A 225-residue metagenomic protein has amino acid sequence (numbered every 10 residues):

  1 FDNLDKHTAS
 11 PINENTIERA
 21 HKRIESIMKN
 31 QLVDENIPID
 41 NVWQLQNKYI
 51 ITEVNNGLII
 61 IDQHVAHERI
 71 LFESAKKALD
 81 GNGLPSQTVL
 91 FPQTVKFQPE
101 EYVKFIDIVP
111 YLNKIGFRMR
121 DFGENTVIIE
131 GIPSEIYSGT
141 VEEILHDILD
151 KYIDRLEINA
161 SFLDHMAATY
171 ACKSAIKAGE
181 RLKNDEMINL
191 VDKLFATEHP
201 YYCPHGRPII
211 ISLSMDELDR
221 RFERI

Functional and structural regions predicted by a protein language model:
F1-I225: Extended, charged low-complexity intrinsically disordered regions
